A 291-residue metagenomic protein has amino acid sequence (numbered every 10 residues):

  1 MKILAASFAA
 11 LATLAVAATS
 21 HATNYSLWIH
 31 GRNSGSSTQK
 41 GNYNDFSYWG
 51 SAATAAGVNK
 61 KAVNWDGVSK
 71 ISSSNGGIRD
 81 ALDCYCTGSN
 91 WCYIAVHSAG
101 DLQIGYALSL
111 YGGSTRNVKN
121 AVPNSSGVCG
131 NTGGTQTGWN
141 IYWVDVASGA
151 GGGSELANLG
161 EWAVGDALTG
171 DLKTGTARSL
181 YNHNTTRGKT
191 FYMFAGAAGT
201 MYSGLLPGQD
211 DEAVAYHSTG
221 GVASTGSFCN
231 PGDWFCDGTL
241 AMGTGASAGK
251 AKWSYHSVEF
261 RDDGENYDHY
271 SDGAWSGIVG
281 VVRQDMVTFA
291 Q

Functional and structural regions predicted by a protein language model:
M1-F8: Bacterial N-terminal signal peptides that target proteins for export
F8-A9, L180: Residues at structural and domain junctions
A9-A10, S20: Cleavable N-terminal signal peptides
T13: Active-site glycine/GP-rich loop and adjacent strand/helix microenvironment that borders small-molecule binding pockets
A22-Q291: Lipid deacylating catalytic domains
